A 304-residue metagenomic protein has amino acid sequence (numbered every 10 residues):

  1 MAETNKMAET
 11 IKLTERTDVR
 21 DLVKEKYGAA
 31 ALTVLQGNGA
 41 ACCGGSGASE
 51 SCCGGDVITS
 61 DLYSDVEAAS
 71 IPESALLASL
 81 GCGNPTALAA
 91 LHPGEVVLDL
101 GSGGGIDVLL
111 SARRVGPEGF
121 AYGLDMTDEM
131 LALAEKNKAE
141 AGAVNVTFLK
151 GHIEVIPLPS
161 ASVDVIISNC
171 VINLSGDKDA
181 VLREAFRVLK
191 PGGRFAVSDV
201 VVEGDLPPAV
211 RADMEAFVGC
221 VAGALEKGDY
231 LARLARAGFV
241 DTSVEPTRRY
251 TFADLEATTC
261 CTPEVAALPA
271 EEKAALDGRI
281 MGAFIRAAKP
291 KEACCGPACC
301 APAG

Functional and structural regions predicted by a protein language model:
A2-E3, E9, G28-L35, G44 (+1 more regions): C-terminal lobe and adjacent flexible extensions of AdoMet/dcAdoMet transferase-like proteins
K26-P93, L98, N137, V210 (+2 more regions): Class I SAM-dependent transferase core
L77, C82-N84, H92-V155, A180: Class I SAM-dependent methyltransferase SAM/SAH-binding core
V97, I166-I167: Hydrophobic beta-strand segment of the Class I
S111, C170, A185-F186, L234: Class I S-adenosylmethionine-dependent transferase superfamily signal
V115-G116, L174-G176, L189-P191: Helix-to-beta-strand junctions that scaffold the AdoMet/dcAdoMet cofactor pocket in Class I SAM-dependent enzymes
D179-R194: A short glycine-rich, Lys/Arg-flanked "PGG" loop and its adjoining helix->strand segment in the class I
V201-V221: Short, glycine-/aromatic-enriched active-site segment of Class I SAM-dependent methyltransferases
